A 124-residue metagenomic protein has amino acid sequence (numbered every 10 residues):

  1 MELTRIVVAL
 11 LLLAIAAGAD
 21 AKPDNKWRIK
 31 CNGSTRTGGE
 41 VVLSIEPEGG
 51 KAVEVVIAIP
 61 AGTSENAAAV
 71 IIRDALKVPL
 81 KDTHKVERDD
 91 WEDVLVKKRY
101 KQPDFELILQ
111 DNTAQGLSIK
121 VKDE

Functional and structural regions predicted by a protein language model:
M1-V7: Bacterial N-terminal signal peptides that target proteins for export
A14-G18: N-terminal signal peptide c-region/cleavage motif recognized by signal peptidases
A21-E124: Polar, low-complexity export/assembly segments characteristic of proteins that are secreted or assemble on the cell
